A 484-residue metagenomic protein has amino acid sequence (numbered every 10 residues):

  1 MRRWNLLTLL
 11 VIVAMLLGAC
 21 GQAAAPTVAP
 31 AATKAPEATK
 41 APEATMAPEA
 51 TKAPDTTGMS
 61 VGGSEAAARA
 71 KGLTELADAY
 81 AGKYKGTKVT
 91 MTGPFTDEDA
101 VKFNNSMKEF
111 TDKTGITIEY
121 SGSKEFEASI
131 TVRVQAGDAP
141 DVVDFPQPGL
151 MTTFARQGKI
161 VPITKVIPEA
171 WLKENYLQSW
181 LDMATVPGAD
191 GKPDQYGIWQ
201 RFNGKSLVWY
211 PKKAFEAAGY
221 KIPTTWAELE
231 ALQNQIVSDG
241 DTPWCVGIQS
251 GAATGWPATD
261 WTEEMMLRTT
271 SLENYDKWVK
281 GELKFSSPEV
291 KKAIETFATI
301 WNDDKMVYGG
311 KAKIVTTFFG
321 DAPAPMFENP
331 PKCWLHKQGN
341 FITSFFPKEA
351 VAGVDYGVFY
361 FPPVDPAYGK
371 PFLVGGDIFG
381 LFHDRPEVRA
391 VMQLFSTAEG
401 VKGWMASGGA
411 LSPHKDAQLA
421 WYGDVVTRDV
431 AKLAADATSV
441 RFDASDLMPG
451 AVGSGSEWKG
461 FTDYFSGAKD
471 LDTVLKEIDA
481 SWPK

Functional and structural regions predicted by a protein language model:
Q22, W278-V279, L373, M405-A417 (+1 more regions): C-terminal capping/gating helix-and-loop segments adjacent to ligand/active sites or protein-protein/ligand interfaces
K52-K85, L150-S206, P257, V358 (+1 more regions): Hinge/lid segment of periplasmic solute-binding proteins
A79-K83, T164-S179, I248, A252 (+6 more regions): Short, solvent-exposed loop/beta-turn-alpha elements that line the ligand-binding surface or hinge of extracytoplasmic
K85-T96, I116-S121, V142, Y196 (+2 more regions): Short, well-ordered beta-strand elements
N105-M183, K213-T224, P325-F327, W334-L335 (+2 more regions): Extracytoplasmic "Venus flytrap"/periplasmic binding protein-like
K108, K113, A136, P193 (+3 more regions): Extracytoplasmic/periplasmic substrate-recognition and gating elements
E127-A128, I248-S250, S271-E349: Extracytoplasmic ligand-binding clamshell segments of periplasmic binding protein
P148-T164, S179-E230, I248-W278, L373-F379 (+1 more regions): Periplasmic solute-binding protein
